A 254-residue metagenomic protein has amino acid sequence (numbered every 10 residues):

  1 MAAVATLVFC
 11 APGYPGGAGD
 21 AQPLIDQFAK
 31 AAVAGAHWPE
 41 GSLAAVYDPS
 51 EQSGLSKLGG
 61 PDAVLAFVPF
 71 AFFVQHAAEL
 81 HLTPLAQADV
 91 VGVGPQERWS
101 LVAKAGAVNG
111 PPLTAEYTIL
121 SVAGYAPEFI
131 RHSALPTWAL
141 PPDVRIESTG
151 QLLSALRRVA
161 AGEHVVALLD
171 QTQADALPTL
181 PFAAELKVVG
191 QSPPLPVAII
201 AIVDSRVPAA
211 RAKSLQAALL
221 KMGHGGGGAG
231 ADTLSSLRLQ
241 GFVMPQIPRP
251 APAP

Functional and structural regions predicted by a protein language model:
V4-Q75: Extracytoplasmic small-molecule ligand-binding "clamshell" domains of the periplasmic binding protein/Venus flytrap
T6-Y14, A86-L101, F182-G223, A229-P254: Periplasmic-binding protein-like
V8-G35, P95-R157, A161, T172 (+2 more regions): Bilobed "Venus flytrap"/periplasmic-binding protein-like clamshell domains and structurally analogous long
A29, L55, L153-L156, Q171 (+2 more regions): Extracytoplasmic/secreted envelope proteins and their assembly/folding machinery, especially bacterial periplasmic
L43-K57, R145-R157, P196: Short helix-initiation/N-cap motifs at beta->coil->alpha
Q52-L113, Y125-P127: Acidic, polar ligand-binding/catalytic clefts
F67-L80, R158-L186: A ligand-binding cleft/hinge motif common to bilobed small-molecule-binding domains
F70-F72, A105-G106, G124, Q171-Q173 (+2 more regions): Solvent-exposed coil/turn segments that connect beta secondary-structure elements in extracytoplasmic/periplasmic
